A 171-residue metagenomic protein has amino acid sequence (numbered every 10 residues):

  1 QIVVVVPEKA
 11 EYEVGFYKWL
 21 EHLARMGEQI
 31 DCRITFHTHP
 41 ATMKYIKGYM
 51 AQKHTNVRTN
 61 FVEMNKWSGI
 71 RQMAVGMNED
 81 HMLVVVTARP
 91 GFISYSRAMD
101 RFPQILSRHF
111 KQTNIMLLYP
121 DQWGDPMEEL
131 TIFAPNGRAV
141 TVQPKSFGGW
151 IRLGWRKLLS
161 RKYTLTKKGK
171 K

Functional and structural regions predicted by a protein language model:
Q1-W67, N78-M82, A88-S94, F102-K171: Intrinsically disordered or low-complexity boundary/linker segments at protein termini and domain junctions
S68-Q72: Repeated scaffold domains used in trafficking and secretory/extracellular systems, primarily beta-propellers
V75: PAPS-dependent sulfotransferase catalytic core
